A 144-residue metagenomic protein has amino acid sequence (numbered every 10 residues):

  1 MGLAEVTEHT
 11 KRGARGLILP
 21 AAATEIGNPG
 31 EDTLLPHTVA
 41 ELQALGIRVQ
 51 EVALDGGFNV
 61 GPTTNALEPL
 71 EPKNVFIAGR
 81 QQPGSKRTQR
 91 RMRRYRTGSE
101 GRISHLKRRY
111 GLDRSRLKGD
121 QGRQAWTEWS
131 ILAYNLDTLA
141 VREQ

Functional and structural regions predicted by a protein language model:
M1-L54, P62-A66: Polybasic low-complexity intrinsically disordered regions
H9, Q81, T138: Short loop/turn segments at secondary-structure transitions that flank enzyme active sites
G13-P20, E41, R80-G84, Y110 (+1 more regions): A generic structural signal for ordered alpha-helices
R15-G16, A23, T64-L67, R80 (+2 more regions): Composition- and surface-driven signal marking solvent-exposed, interaction-prone regions in large proteins
G27, N59, Q124: Glycine-/small-residue-rich active-site loops that bind phosphorylated ligands and cofactors
Q43-R94, G101, R114: An internal, acidic/charged active-site-proximal segment that coordinates divalent cations and/or engages
Q89-Q144: Basic, amphipathic alpha-helical segments enriched in Lys/Arg and hydrophobic/aromatic residues
